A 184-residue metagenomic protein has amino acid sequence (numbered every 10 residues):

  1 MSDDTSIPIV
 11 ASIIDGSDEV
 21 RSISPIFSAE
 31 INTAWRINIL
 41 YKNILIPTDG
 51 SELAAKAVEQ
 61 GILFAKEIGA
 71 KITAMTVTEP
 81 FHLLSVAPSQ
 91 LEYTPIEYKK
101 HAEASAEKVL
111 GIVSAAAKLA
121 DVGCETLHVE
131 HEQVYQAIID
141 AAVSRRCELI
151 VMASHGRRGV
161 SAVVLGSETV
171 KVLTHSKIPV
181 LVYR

Functional and structural regions predicted by a protein language model:
S2-P8, S12, S17, R21-S24 (+1 more regions): Low-acidity, Ser/Thr- and Arg-rich intrinsically disordered low-complexity segments
I7, F27, T33-Y93, A116-E125: Small/aliphatic-rich secondary-structure junction motif
I23-I39, A115-I150: Structural beta-alpha unit
A57, L84-A87, Q136-I139, A162-V164: Short, well-ordered secondary-structure micro-motifs
S89-Y93, V143-R145, E168-T169: Short, hinge-like loop/turn segments at secondary-structure boundaries
Y93-K108: A short acidic, glycine-rich active-site loop that binds or catalyzes chemistry on phosphate/adenosine moieties
L149-T174: Glycine-rich, Arg-bearing micro-motifs that act as flexible, cationic patches
I178-Y183: Short, flexible loop segments at boundaries between secondary-structure elements
